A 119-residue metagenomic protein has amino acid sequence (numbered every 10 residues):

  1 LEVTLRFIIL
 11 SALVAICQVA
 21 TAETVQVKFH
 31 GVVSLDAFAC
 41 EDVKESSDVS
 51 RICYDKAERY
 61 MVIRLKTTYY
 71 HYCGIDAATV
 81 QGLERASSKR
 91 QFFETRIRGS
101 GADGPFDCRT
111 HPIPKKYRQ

Functional and structural regions predicted by a protein language model:
L1-E2, A22: N-terminal Sec-dependent export signals
T4-S11: Sec-dependent signal peptide recognition, specifically the positively charged N-region followed immediately by
C17-V19: N-terminal signal peptide c-region/cleavage motif recognized by signal peptidases
T24-Q119: Acidic/histidine-enriched, beta-strand-rich ligand/metal-binding domains
